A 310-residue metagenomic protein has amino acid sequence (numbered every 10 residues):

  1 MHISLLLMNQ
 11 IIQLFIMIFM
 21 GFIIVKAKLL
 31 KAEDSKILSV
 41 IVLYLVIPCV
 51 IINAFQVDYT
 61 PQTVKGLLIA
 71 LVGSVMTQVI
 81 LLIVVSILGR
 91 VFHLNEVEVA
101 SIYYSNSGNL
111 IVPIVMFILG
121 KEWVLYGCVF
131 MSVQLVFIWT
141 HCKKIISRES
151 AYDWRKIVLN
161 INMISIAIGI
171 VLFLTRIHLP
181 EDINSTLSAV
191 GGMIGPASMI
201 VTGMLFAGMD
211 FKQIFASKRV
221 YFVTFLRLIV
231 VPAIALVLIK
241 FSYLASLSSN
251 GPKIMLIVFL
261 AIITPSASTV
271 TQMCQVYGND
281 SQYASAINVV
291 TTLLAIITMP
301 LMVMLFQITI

Functional and structural regions predicted by a protein language model:
M1-I310: Alpha-helical transmembrane segments of multi-pass small-molecule/ion transporters
